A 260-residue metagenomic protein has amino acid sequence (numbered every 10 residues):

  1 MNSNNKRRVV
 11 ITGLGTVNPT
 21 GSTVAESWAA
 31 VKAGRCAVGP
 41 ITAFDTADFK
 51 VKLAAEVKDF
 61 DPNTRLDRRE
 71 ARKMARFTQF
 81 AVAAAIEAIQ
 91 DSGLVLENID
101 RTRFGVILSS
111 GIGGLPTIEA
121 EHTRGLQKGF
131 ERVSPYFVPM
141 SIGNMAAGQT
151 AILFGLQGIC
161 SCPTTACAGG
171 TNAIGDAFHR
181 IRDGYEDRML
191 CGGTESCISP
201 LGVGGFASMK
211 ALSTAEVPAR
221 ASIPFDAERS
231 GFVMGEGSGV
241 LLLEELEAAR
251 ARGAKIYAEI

Functional and structural regions predicted by a protein language model:
R8-T12, C36-G39, V217-I260: Condensing-enzyme catalytic core mediating Claisen C-C bond formation in acyl metabolism
I11, V24, K32-T165, T194-V203: Conserved beta-ketoacyl condensing-enzyme motif
L14-G21: Short polar catalytic/cofactor-binding loops
A151-G155, D176-Y185: Alpha-helix C-terminal capping segments
G170: Short conserved active-site loop signatures built around small residues
Y185-R229: Acyl-CoA/ACP chain-elongation machinery
